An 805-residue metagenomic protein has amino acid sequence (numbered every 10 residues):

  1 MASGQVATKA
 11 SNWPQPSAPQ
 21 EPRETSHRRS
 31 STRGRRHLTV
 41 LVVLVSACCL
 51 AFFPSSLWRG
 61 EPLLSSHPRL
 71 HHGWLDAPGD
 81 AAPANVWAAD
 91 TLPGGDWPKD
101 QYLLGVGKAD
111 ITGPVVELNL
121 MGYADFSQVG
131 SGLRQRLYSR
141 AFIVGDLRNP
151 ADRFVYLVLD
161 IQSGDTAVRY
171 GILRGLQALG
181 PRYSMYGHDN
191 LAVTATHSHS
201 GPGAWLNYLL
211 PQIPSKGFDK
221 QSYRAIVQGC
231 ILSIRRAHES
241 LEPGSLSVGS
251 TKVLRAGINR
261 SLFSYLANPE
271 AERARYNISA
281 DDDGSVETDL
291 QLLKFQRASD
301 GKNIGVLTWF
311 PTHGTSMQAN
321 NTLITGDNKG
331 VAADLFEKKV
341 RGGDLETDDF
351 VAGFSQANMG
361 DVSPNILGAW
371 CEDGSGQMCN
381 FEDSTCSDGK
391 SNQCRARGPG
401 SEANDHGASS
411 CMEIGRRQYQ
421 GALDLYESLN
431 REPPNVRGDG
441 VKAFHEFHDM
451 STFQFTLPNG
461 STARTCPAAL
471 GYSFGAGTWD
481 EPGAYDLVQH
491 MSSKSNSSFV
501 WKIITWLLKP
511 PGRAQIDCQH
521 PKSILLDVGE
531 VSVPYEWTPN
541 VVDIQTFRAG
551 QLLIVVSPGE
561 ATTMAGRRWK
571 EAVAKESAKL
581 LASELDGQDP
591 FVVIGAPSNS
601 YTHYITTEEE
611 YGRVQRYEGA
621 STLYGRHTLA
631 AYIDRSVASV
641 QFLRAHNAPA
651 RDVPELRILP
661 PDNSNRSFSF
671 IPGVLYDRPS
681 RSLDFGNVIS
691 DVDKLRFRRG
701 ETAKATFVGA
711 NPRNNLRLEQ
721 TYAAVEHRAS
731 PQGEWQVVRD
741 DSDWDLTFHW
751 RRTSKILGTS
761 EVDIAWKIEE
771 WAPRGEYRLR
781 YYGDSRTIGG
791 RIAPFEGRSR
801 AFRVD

Functional and structural regions predicted by a protein language model:
M1-R33: Short, low-complexity, Lys/Arg-enriched N-terminal segments of secretory-pathway carbohydrate enzymes
G34-D805: Non-catalytic substrate/cofactor recognition surfaces at enzyme active-site rims
